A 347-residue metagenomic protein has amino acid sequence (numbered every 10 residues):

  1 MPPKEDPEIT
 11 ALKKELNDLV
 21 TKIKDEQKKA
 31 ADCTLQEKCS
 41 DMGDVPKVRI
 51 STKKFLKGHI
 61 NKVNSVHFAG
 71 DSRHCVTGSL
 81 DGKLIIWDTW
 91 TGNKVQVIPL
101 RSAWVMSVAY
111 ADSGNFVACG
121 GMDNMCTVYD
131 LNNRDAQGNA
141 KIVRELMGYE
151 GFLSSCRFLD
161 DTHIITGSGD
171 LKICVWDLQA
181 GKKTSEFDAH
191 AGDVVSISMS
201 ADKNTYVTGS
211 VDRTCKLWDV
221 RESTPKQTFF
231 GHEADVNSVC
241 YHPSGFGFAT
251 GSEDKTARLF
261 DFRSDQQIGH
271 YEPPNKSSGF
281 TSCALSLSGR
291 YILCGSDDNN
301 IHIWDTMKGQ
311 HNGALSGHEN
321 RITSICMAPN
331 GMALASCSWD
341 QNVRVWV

Functional and structural regions predicted by a protein language model:
M1-N61: Intrinsically disordered, low-complexity acidic/Ser/Thr/Pro-rich linker and tail segments in large eukaryotic scaffolds
G43-S107, F116, V128, K172: Domain-scale macromolecular recognition modules
L56-V63, P99-V105, L146-L153, D188-V194 (+3 more regions): WD40/WD-repeat beta-propeller blade N-cap
H67-S72, A109-G114, C156-T162, A180 (+5 more regions): Loop/turn segments within WD40 beta-propeller blades
G78-D81, G120-D123, G167-D170, T208-D212 (+3 more regions): Conserved strand-to-loop turn within each blade of WD40 beta-propeller repeats
L84-D88, C126-L131, C156, I173-D177 (+4 more regions): WD40-repeat beta-propellers
T323-V347: Blade-level signature of beta-propeller repeat domains, shared across WD40, Kelch, NHL, RCC1 and BNR/Asp-box propellers
